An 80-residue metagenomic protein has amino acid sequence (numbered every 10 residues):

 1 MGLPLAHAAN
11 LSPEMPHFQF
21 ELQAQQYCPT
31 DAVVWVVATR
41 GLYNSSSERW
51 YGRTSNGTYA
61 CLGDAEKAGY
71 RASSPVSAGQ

Functional and structural regions predicted by a protein language model:
M1-G2: Bacterial N-terminal signal peptides
L5-Q80: Mature, structured domains enriched in cysteine- and short glycine motifs
